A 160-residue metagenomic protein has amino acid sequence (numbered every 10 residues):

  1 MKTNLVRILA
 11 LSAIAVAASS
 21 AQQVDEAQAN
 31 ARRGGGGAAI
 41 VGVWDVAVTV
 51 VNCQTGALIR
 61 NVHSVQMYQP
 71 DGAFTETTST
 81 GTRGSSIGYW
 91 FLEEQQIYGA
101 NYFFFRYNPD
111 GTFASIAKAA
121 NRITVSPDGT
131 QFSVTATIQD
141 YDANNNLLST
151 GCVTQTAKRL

Functional and structural regions predicted by a protein language model:
M1-L9: Bacterial N-terminal signal peptides that target proteins for export
I8-A17: Bacterial N-terminal signal peptides
A21, A27-A31: Boundary at the C-terminal end of the N-terminal hydrophobic targeting segment
E26-Q28, I138-L160: Edge beta-strand at a domain terminus
G36-G56: Tryptophan-anchored aromatic micro-motifs
G56-I97, F104-F105, Q131: N-terminal glycine/threonine-rich, aromatic-flanked beta-hairpin/loop signature
H63-M67, S86-L92, I116-P127, A136-I138 (+1 more regions): Hydrophobic/aromatic beta-strand elements that line small-molecule binding cavities or substrate pockets in beta-rich
G99-G129: Acidic, glycine-rich flexible loop segments
